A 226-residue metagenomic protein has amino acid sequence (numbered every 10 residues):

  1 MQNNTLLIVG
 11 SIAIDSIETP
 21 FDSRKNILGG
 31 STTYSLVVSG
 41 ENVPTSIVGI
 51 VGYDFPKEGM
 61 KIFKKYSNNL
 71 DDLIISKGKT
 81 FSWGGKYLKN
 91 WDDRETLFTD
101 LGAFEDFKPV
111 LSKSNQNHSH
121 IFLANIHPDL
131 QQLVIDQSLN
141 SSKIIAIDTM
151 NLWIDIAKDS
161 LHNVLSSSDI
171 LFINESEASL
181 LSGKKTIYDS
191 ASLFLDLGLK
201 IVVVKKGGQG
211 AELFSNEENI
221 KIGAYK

Functional and structural regions predicted by a protein language model:
M1-N3, Y188-K226: Conserved phosphate-binding/catalytic region of the ribokinase-like
N3-T5, I14-N26, E41-F122, D136-S142: Conserved N-terminal subdomain of the carbohydrate kinase-like
I8, I47-G49, I147, V204: Structural beta-sheet core signal
G10-I12: Active-site metal-binding loops of divalent metal-dependent hydrolases
D22-L28, G223-K226: Short pre-catalytic strand/loop immediately N-terminal to key active-site residues, enriched for Gly-Thr
G30-G40, I135: Histidine-anchored nucleotide/phosphate-binding helix
V37, W83-K86, G210-F214: Short beta-strand scaffold segments in enzyme catalytic cores
H120-S192, Q209-A211: Conserved beta-alpha-beta core of the PfkB/ribokinase-like small-molecule kinase fold
